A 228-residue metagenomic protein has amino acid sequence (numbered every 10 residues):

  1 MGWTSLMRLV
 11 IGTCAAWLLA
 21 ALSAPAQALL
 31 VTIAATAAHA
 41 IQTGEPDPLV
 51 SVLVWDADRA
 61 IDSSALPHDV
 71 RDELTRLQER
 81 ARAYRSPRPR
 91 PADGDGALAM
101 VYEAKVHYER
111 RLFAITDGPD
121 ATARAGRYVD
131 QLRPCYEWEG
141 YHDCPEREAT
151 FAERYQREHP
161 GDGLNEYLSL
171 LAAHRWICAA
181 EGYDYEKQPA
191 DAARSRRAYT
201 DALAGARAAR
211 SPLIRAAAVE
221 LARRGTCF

Functional and structural regions predicted by a protein language model:
M1-M7: N-terminal secretory signal peptides that target proteins for export/translocation
V10-A21: Bacterial N-terminal signal peptides
S23-F228: Acidic, polar-rich low-complexity tracts and alpha-helical solenoid repeat scaffolds
